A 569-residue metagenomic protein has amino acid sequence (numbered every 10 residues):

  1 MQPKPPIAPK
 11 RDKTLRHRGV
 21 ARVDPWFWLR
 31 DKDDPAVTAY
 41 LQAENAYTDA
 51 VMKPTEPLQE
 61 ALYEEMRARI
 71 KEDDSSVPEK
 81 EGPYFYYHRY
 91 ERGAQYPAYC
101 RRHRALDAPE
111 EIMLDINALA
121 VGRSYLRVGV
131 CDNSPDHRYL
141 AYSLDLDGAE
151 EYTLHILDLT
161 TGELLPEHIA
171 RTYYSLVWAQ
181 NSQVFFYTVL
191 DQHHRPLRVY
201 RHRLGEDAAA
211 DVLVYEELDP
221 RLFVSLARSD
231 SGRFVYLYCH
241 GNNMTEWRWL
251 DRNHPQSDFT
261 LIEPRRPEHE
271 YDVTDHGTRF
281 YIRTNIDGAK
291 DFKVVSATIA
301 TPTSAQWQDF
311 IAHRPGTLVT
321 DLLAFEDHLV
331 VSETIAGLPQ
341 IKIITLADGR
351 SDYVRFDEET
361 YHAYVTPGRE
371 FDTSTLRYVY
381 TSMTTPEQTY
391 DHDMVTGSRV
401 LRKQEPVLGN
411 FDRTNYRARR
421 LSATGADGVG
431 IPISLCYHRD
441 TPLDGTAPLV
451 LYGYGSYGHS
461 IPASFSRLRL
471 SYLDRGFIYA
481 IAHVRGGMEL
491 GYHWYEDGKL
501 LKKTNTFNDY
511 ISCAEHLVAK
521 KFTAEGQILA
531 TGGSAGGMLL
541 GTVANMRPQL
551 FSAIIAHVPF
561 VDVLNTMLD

Functional and structural regions predicted by a protein language model:
M1-T375, V379-E387, D391-T396, D412 (+1 more regions): Beta-propeller folds
I7, S76-E79, P83, E263 (+1 more regions): Serine-hydrolase catalytic core recognition
